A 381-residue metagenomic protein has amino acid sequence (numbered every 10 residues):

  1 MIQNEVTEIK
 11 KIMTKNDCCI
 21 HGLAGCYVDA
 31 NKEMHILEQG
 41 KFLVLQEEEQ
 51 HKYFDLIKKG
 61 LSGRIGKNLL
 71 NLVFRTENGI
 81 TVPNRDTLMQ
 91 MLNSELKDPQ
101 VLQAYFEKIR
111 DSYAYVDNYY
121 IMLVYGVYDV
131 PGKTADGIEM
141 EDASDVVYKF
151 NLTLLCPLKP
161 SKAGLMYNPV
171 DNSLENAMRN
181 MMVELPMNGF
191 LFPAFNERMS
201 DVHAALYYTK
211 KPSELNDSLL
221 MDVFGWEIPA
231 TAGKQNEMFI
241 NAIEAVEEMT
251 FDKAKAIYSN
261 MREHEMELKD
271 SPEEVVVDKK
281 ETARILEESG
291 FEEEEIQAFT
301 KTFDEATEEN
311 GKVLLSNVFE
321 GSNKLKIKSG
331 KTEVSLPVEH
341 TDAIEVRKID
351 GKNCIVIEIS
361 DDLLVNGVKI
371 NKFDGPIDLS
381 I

Functional and structural regions predicted by a protein language model:
T7: Active-site-proximal "nucleotidyltransferase
K10-G321: Long, hydrophobic alpha/beta structural blocks
I285-I381: C-terminal, beta-strand-rich globular interaction domains
